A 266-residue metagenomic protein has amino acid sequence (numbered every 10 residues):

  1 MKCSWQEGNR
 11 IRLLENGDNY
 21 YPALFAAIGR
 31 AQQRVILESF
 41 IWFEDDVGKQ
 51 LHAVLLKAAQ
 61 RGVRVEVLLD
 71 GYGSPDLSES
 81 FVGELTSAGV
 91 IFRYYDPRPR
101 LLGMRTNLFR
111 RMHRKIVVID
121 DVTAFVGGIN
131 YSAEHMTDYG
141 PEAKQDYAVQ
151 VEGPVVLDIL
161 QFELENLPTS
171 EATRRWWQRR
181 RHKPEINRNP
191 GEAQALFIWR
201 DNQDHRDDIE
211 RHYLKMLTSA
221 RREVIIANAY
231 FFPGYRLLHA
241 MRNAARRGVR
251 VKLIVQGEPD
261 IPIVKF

Functional and structural regions predicted by a protein language model:
M1-F266: Charged, low-complexity intrinsically disordered terminal segments
